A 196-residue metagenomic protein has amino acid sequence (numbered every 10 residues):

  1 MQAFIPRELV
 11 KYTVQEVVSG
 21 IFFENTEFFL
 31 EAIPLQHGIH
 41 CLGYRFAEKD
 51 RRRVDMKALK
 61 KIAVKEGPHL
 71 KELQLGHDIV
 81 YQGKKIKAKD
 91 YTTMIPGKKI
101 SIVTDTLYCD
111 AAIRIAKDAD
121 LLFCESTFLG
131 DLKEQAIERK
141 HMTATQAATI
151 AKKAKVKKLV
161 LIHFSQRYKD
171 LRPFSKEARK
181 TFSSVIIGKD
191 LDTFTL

Functional and structural regions predicted by a protein language model:
M1-Q15: Active-site HxH/HxHxD metal-binding segment of metal-dependent hydrolases
V10, T26-F28: Short beta-strand or tight-loop elements that sit immediately N-terminal to catalytic metal-binding acidic residues
Y12-V17, E31-I33, I186-G188: General small-molecule cofactor/ligand-binding pocket signal
E16, E48, E125: Acidic-residue sensor for enzyme active/binding pockets
V17-E24: Local beta-strand/beta-hairpin segments that build beta-sheet-rich folds
I21, H37-I39, D192: Residue-level detector of flexible, active-site-proximal loop/helix-junction positions within diverse enzyme catalytic
F28-I102, T106-I115, L121: Active-site-proximal loop/helix segment associated with metal-binding centers of metalloenzymes
C109-L196: Binuclear metal-ion centers of metallo-dependent hydrolases, dominated by the metallo-beta-lactamase
